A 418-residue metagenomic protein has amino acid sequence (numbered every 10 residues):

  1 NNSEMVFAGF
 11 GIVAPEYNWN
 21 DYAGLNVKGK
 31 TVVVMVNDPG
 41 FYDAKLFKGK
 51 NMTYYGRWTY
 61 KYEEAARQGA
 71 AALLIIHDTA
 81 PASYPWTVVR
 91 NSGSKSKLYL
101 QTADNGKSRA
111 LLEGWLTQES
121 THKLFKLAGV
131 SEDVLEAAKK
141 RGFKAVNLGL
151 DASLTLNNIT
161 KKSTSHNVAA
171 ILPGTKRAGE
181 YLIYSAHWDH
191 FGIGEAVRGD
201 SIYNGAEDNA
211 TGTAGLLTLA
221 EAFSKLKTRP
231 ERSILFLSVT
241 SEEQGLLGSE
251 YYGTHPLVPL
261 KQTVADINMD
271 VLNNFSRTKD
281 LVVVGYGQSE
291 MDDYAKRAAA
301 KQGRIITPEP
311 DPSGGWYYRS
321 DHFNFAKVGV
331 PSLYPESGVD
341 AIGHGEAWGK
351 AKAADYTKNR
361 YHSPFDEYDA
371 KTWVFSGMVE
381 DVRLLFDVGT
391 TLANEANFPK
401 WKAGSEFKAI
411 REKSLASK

Functional and structural regions predicted by a protein language model:
N1, A23, L100-E132, R177 (+1 more regions): Metal-dependent peptidase/peptidase-like ectodomains
N1-D104, R109-A110, I202-N204, D208-N209 (+1 more regions): Extracellular/luminal Protease-associated
N1-G24, D104-G205, E221-T228: Soluble metallo-hydrolase cores and metallopeptidase-like ectodomains found primarily in the secretory/periplasmic
M5-A8, T31-M35, A71-I76, L112-L116 (+12 more regions): Structural recognition of the beta-strand scaffold that forms the well-ordered cores of secreted hydrolase catalytic
I12-A14, D38-F41, D78-S83, K161-S163 (+6 more regions): Solvent-exposed loop/turn segments at secondary-structure junctions within structured extracellular/periplasmic domains
Y17-N20, D43-F47, S83-V89, L127 (+6 more regions): Short, solvent-exposed loop/turn and secondary-structure capping segments
N51-G56, Y60, E64, P81 (+3 more regions): Acidic/histidine-rich catalytic neighborhood of metal-dependent amide-processing enzymes
A214, E221, K225, E336-R411: His/Asp/Glu-rich mid-to-C-terminal helical/loop segments that flank catalytic regions of hydrolases
